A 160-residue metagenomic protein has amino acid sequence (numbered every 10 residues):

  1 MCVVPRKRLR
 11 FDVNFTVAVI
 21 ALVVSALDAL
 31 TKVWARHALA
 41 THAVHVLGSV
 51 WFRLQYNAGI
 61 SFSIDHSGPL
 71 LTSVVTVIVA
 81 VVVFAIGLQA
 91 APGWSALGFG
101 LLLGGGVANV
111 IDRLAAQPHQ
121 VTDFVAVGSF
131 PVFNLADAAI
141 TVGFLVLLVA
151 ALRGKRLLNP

Functional and structural regions predicted by a protein language model:
M1-P160: Alpha-helical transmembrane bundles and membrane-interface segments of multipass inner-membrane proteins
